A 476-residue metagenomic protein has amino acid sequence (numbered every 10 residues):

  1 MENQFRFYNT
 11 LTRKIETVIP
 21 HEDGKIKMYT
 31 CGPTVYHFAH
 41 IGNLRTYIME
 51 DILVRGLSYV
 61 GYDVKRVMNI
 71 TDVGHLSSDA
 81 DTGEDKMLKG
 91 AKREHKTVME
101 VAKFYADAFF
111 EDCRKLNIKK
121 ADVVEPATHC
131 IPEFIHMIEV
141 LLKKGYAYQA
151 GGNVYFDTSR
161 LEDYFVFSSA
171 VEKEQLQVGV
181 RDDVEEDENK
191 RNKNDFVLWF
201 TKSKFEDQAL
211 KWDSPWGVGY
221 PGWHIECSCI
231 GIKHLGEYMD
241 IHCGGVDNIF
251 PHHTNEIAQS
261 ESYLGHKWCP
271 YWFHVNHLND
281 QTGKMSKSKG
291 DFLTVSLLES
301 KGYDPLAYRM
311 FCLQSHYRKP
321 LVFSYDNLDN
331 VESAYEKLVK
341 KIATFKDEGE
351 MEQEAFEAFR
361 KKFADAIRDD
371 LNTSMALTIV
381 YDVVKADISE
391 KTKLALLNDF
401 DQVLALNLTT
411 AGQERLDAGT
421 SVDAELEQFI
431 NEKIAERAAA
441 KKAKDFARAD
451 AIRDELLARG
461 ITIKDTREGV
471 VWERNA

Functional and structural regions predicted by a protein language model:
M1-Y36, D51, E111, I131-T344: Alpha-helical recognition segments enriched in aromatics with Gly/Pro capping that present substrate-recognition
E2, T12, H21-N117, D465-W472: N-terminal, positively charged nucleic-acid-binding surface of large information/translation enzymes
S58, L142, L457: Anion (oxyanion) recognition and catalysis
D63-K65, G145-G151, D387, T462-K464: Short, well-structured beta-strand/strand-turn elements
V67-V73, A102-F109, K119-F134, G152-L161: Short, glycine/charge-rich beta-strand/loop segments that flank catalytic centers and engage negatively charged groups
A91-T97, V123-T128, G217: The substrate-binding groove and active-site-proximal loops of carbohydrate-active enzymes, especially glycoside
K284-K287, F292-A476: Structural preference for alpha-helix termini/caps and helix-kink/transition segments
